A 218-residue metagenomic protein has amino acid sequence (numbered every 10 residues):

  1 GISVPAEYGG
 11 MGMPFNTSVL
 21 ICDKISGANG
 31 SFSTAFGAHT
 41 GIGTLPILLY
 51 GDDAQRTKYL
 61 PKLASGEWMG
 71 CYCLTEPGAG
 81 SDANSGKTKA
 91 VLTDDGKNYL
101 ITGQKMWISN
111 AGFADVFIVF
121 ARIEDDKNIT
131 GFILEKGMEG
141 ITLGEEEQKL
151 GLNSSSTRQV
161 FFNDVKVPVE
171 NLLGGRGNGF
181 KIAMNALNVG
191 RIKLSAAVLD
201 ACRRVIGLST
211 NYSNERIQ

Functional and structural regions predicted by a protein language model:
G1-T57, P61-E67, I108-V116, I192: Internal helix-loop-helix
G12-K24, D82-G86, F161, V167: Structural signature of FAD isoalloxazine-binding scaffolds in flavoprotein oxidoreductases
Y59, S85-G86, Q104-M106, G144-Q148: Short beta-alpha junctions and helix-cap segments that line functional grooves
W68-L74, I141-E145: Short Pro/Gly-enriched beta-strand edge/turn motifs at strand-loop
G78-S81, W107-N110, R122-I123, K149-S156: Short Gly/Pro-enriched turn/cap motifs at secondary-structure boundaries
T88-L92: A structural signal for short hydrophobic beta-strand segments in well-ordered beta-sheet cores
K97-L143: A short core secondary-structure module
T142-Q218: Glycine-rich beta->alpha junctions and the first turn(s) of the following alpha-helix
